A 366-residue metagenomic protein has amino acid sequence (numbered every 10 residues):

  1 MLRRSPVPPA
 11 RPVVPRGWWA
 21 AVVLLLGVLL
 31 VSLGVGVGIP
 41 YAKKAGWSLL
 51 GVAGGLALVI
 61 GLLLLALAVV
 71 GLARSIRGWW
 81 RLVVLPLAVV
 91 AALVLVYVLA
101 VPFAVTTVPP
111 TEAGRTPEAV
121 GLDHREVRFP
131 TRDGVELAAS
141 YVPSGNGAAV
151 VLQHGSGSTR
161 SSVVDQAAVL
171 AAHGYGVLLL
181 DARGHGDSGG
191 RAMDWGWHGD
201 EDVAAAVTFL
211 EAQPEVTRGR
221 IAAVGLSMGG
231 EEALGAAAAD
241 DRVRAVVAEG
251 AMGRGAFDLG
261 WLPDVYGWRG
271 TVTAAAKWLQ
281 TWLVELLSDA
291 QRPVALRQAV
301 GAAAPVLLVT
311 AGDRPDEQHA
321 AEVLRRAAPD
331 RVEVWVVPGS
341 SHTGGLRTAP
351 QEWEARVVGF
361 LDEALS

Functional and structural regions predicted by a protein language model:
L2-P8, L33-S48, R81-P130: An N-terminal hydrophobic leader/cap segment in hydrolases
L26-G71: Membrane-embedded alpha-helical segments of integral membrane proteins
T116, F129, S140, S158 (+1 more regions): Serine-hydrolase catalytic core
G147-G155: Short beta-strand element of the alpha/beta-hydrolase
S162, M193-P214: Alpha/beta-hydrolase active-site loop
V169-G189: Conserved alpha/beta-hydrolase
P214-S227: Alpha/beta-hydrolase fold nucleophile elbow
A236-D289, A299, A304, H319: Hydrolase active-site cap/lid region
